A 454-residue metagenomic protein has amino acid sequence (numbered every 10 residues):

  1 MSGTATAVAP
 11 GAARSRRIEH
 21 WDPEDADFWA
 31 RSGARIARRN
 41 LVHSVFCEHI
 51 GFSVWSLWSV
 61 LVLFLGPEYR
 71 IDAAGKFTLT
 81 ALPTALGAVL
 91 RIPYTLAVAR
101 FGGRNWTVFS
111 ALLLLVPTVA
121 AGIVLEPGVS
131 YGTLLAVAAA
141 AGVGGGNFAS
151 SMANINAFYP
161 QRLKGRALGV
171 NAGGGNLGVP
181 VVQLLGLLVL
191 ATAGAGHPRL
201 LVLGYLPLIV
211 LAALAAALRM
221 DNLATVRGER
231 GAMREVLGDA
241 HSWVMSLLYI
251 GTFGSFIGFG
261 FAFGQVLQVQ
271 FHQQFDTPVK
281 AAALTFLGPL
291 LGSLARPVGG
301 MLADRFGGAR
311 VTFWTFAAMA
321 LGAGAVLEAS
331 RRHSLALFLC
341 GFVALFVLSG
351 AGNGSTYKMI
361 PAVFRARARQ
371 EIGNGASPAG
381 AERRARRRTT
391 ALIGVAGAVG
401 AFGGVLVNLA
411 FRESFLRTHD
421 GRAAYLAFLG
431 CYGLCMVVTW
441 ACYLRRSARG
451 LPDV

Functional and structural regions predicted by a protein language model:
W58-L63, D239-S293, P297, N353 (+2 more regions): Extracytoplasmic gate region of multi-pass secondary transporters
T78-L96, F286-V298: Central cavity-lining transmembrane alpha-helices of secondary-active solute carriers, predominantly the Major
V89-Y131: Conserved MFS/SLC helix-loop-helix module at the cytosolic interface between two early adjacent transmembrane helices
L112-P127, A317-H333: C-terminal ends and interior cores of transmembrane alpha-helices in multi-pass membrane transporters/permeases
Y131-G146, A336-N353: Hydrophobic core of transmembrane alpha-helices in multi-pass small-molecule transporters, especially MFS/SLC-type
L135-G174: Cytoplasmic helix-loop-helix junction between adjacent transmembrane helices in 12-TM secondary transporters
G165-G186, I393-V407: Glycine-rich segments within core transmembrane alpha-helices of 12-TM secondary carriers
N171-D221: Helix-loop-helix hairpin linking two adjacent transmembrane segments in secondary transporters
